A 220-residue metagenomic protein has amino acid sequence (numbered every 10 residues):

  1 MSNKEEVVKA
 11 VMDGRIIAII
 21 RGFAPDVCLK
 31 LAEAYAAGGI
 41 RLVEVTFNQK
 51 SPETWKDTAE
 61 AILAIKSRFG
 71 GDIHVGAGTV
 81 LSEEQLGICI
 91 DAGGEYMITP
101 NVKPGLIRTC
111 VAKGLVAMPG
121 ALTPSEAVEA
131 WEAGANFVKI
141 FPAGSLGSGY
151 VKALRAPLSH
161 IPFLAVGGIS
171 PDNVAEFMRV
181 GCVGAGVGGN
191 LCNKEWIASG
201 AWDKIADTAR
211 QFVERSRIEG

Functional and structural regions predicted by a protein language model:
S2-V8, A24-V27, F47-S67, E83-G87 (+4 more regions): Active-site-adjacent beta->alpha loops and helix N-cap segments on the catalytic face of soluble alpha/beta enzymes
R15-I20, V43-V45, V75-G78, M97-I98 (+4 more regions): Hydrophobic faces of well-ordered beta-strands that scaffold small-molecule active sites in alpha/beta enzyme cores
A18, Y35, C89, A130 (+3 more regions): Conserved, mostly hydrophobic/aromatic
E33-V43: Catalytic domains of carbohydrate-active enzymes, especially glycoside hydrolases
A37-G38, A92, K113, A133 (+1 more regions): Structural motif
G38-G39, S67-I73, L158-H160, E219-G220: Short helix-capping segments at alpha-helix termini
